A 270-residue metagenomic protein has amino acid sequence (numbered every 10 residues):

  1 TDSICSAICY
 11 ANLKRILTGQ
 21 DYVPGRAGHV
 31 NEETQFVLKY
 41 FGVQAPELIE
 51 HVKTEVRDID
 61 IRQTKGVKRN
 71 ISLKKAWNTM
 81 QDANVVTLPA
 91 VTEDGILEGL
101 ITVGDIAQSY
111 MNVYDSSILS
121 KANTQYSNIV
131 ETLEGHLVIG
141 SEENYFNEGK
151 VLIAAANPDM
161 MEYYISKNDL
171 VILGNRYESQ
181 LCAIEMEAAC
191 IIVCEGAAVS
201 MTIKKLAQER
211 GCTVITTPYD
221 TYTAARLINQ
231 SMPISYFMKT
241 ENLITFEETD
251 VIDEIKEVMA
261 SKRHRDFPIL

Functional and structural regions predicted by a protein language model:
T1-V85, E93-D94, E98, D105-Q108: Replace "Mg2+/Mn2+-dependent" with "divalent metal-dependent
V23-G25, P46-L48, L88-P89, V171-L173 (+5 more regions): Short hydrophobic alpha-helical runs that function as membrane-insertion/retention elements
A27-V30, E50-K53, E93-D94, V103-I106 (+4 more regions): Short, ordered loop/turn segments at secondary-structure junctions
F41, M186-E187, E209-R210: Short, structured coil segments at secondary-structure junctions
I49-T79, V91, S127-I139, F146-E162 (+4 more regions): Bateman/CBS regulatory modules and CBS-like beta-alpha motifs in cytosolic regions of diverse proteins
V103-L119: A short, polar/charged loop-to-alpha-helix boundary motif
D115-N123, N128-I129: Extended, compositionally biased accessory segments flanking or bridging domains
S116, K204-K239: Long, charge-dense
